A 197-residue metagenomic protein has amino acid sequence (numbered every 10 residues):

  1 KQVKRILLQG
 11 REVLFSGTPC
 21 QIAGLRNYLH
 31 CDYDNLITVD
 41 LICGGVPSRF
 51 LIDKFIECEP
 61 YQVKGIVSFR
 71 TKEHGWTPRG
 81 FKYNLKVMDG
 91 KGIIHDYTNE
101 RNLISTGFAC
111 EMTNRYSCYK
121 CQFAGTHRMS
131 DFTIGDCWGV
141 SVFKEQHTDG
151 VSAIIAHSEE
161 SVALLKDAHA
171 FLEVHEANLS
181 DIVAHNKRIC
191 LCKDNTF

Functional and structural regions predicted by a protein language model:
K1-F197: Iron-sulfur-associated redox domains of electron-transfer enzymes in respiratory and anaerobic energy metabolism
